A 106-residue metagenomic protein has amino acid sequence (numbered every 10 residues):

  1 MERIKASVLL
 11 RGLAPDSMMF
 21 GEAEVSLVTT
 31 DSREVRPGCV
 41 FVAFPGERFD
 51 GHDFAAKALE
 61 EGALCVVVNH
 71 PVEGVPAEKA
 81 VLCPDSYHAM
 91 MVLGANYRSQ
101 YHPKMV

Functional and structural regions predicted by a protein language model:
M1-V92: N-terminal leader/targeting and accessory segments in enzymes
V92-V106: Walker A (P-loop) phosphate-binding motif
